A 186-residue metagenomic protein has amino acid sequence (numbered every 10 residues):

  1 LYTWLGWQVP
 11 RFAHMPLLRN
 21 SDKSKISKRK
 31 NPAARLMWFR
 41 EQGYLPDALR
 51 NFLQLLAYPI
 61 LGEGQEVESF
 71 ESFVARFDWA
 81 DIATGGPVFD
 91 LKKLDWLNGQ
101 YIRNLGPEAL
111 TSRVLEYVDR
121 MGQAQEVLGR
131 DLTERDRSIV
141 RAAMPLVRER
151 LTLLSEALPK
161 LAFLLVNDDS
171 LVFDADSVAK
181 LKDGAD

Functional and structural regions predicted by a protein language model:
L1-I102, A109, Y117: Alpha-helical recognition segments enriched in aromatics with Gly/Pro capping that present substrate-recognition
P107-D186: Small-residue-rich helix-loop
